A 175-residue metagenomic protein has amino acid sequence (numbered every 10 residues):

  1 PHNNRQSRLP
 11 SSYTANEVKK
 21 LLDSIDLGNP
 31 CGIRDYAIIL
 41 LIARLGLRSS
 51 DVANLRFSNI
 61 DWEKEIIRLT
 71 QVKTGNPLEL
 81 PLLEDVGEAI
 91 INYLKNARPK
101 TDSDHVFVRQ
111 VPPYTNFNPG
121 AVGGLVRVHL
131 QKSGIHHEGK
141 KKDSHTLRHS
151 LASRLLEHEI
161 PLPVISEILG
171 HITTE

Functional and structural regions predicted by a protein language model:
P1-E175: Conserved catalytic core of the tyrosine transesterase superfamily
